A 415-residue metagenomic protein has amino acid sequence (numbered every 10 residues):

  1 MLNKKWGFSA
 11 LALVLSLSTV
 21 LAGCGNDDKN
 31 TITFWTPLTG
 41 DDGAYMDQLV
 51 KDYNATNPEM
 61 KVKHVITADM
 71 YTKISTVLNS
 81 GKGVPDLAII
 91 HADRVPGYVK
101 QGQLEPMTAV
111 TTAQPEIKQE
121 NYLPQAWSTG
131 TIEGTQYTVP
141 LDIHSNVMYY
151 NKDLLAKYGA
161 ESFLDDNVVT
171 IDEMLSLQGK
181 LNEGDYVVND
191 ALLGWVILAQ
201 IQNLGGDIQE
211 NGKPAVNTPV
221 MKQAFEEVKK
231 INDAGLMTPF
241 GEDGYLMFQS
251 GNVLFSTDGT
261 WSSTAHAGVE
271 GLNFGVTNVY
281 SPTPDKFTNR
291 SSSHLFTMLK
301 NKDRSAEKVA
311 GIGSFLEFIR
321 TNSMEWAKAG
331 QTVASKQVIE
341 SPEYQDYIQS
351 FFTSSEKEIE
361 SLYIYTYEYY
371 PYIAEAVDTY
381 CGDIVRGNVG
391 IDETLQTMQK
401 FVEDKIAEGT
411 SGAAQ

Functional and structural regions predicted by a protein language model:
L2, G7-S9, S18-K100, T112-E116 (+6 more regions): Conserved N-terminal structural module of periplasmic/extracytoplasmic solute-binding proteins
C24, T277, K328-D383, A407-Q415: Long, aromatic- and glycine/proline-rich binding clefts that accommodate carbohydrate-like moieties
A55, K61, T111-P115, G130-W195 (+4 more regions): Helix-loop-helix "hinge/cap" segment bordering the ligand-binding cleft or interdomain interface
K61, D233-L236, G268-T332: Extracytoplasmic/periplasmic substrate-recognition and gating elements
Y71-K73, I201, G205-N273, V279-Y280 (+1 more regions): Extracytoplasmic ligand-binding clamshell segments of periplasmic binding protein
T76-V77, P85-D86, P115-L155, D285-N289 (+1 more regions): A structural signal for short loop-to-beta-strand junctions that line the ligand-binding cleft of periplasmic/secreted
L78-I90, Q103-E105, G184-D185, S250-G259 (+1 more regions): Alpha-to-beta junction loops
H91-V147, L175, G275-N278, E356: Hinge/lid segment of periplasmic solute-binding proteins
